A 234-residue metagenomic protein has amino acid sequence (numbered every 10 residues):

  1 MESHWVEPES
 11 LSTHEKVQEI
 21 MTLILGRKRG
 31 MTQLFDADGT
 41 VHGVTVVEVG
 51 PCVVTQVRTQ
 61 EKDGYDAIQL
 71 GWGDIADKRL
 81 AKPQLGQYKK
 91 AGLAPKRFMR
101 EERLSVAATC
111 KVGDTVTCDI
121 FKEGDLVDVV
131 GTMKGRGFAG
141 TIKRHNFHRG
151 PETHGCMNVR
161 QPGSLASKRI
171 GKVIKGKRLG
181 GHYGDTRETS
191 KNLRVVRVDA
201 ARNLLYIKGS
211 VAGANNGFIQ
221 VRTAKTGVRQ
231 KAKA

Functional and structural regions predicted by a protein language model:
W5-A234: Extended basic (Lys/Arg/His-rich) segments that typically form rRNA-contacting surfaces in ribosomal proteins
